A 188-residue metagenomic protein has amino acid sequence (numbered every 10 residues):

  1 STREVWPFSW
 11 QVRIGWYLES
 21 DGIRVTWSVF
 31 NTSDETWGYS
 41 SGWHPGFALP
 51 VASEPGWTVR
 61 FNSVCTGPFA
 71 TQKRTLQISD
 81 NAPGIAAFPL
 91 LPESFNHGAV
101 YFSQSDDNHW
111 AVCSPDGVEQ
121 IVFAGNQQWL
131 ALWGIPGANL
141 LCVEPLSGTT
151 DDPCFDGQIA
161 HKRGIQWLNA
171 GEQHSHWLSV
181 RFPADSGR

Functional and structural regions predicted by a protein language model:
S1-S20: Extended, loop-rich substrate-binding clefts of extracytoplasmic carbohydrate-active enzymes
R13-G15, R163-L168: Beta-strand-rich interaction surfaces with strong enrichment in secreted/lumenal proteins
W27, Q166-A184: Short Pro-Gly-centered flexible turn/kink motifs
W27-S33, G134: Asparagine-centered strand-capping/turn motif at beta-strand->loop junctions
S33-D34, A184: Short, acidic/polar linear motifs in exposed loop/turn regions
T36-G38, G46-G125: Active-site/ligand-binding surface loops and adjacent short beta/alpha elements that line catalytic pockets across
S114-D151: Glycine-rich active-site loops that engage anionic ligands at enzyme catalytic sites
P153-H161: Short, structured beta-strand/loop micro-motifs enriched in basic residues and often containing a Trp
